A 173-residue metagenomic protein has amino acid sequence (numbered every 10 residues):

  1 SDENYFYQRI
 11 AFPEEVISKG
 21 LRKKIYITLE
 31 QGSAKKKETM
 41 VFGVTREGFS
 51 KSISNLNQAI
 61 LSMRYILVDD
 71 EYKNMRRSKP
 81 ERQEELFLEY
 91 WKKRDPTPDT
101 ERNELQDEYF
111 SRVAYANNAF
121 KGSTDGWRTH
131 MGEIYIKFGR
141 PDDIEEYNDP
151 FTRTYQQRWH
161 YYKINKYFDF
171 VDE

Functional and structural regions predicted by a protein language model:
D2-L21, K35-E173: Residues within mature, well-folded domains
L21-G32: Internal, hydrophobic beta-strand segments that form the core of beta-sheet-rich folds
